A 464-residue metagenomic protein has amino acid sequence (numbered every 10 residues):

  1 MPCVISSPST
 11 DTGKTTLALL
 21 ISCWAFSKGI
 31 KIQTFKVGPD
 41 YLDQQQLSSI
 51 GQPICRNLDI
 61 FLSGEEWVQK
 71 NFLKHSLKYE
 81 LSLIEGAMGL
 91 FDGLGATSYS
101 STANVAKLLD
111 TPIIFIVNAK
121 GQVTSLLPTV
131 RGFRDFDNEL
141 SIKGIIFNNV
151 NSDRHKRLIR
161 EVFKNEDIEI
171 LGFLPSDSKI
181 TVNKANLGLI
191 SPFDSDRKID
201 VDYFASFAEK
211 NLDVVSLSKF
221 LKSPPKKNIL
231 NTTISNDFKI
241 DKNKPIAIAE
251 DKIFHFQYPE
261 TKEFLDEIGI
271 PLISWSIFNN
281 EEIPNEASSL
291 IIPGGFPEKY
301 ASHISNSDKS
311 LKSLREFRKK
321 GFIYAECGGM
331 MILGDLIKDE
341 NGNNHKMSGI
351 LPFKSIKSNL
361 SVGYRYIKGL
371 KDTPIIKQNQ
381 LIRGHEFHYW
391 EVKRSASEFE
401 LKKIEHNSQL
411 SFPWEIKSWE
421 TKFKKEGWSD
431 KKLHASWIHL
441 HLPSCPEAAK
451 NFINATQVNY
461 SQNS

Functional and structural regions predicted by a protein language model:
P2-L109, V117-K143, D153-R157: ATP-dependent carboxylate-amine ligase catalytic core
V4, L83-E85, I114-I116, I146 (+3 more regions): Structural motif
K36-V37, E169-S178, P271-N279: Beta-strand->loop->alpha-helix junctions that form or flank phosphate-binding loops in nucleotide-handling enzymes
N118-A119, N148-N151, A249-I253, W437-H441: Structural motif
T124-F238: Internal gly/pro-rich beta-alpha loop/helix module that stabilizes soluble enzyme cofactors or their anionic handles
D237-K319: Phosphate-binding active sites in nucleotide-utilizing proteins
K239-K242, F254-E267, P271-L272, N359 (+1 more regions): C-terminal and late-domain segments of enzyme folds
P297-P374, F452: Cysteine-nucleophile active-site neighborhood
